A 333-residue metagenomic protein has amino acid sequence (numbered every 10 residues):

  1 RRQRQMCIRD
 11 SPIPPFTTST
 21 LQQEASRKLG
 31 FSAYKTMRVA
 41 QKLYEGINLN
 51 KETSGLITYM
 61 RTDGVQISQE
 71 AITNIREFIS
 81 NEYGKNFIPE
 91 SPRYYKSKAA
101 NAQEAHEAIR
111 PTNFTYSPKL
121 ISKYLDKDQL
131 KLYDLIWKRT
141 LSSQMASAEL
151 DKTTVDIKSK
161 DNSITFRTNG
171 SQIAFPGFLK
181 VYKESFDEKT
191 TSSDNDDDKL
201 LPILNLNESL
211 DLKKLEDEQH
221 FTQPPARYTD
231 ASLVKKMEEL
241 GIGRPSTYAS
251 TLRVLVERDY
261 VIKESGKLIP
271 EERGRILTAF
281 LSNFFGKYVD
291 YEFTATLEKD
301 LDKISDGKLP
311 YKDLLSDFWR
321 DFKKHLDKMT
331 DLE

Functional and structural regions predicted by a protein language model:
Q3-I8: Short, small-residue-biased leader/transition segments that mark boundaries at the very start of proteins
R9-P14, Q23-S32, I57-I67: Conserved short loop/turn motifs at secondary-structure junctions
A33, G55, D63-E333: Basic, low-complexity terminal or inter-domain segments flanking catalytic cores
